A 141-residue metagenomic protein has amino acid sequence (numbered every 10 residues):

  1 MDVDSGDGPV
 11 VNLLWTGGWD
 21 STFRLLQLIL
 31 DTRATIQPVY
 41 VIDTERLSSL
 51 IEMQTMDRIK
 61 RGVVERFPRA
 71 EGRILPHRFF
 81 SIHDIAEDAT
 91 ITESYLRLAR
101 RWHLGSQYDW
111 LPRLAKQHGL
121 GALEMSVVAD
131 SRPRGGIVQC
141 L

Functional and structural regions predicted by a protein language model:
M1-L141: ATP-dependent adenylation/nucleotidyltransferase module used to activate substrates
